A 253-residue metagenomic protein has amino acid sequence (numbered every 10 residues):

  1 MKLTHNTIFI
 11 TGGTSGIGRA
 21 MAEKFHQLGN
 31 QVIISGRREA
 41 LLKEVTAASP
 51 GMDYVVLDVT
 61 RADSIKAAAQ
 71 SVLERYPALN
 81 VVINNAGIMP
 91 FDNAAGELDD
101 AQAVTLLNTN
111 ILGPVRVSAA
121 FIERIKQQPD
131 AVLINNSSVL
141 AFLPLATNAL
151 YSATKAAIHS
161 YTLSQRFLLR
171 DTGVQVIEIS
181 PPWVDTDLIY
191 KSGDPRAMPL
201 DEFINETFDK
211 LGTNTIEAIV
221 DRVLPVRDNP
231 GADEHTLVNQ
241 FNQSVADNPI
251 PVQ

Functional and structural regions predicted by a protein language model:
T14-S15: Conserved glycine-rich cofactor-binding loop
L57-A68, D100: The beta1-alpha1 cofactor-binding region of Rossmann-like NAD(H)/NADP(H)-dependent oxidoreductases
K66, M89-V104, T147: Conserved mid-core segment of classical short-chain dehydrogenase/reductases
S118, T154: Active-site helix of classical SDR
S138: Residue(s) in the substrate-gating loop at a strand-loop-helix junction that position the organic substrate next
L145-A149, S192: Active-site loop immediately N-terminal to the catalytic Tyr-X3-Lys motif of short-chain dehydrogenase/reductase
E178-I179, Y190-A232: C-terminal helical subdomain
